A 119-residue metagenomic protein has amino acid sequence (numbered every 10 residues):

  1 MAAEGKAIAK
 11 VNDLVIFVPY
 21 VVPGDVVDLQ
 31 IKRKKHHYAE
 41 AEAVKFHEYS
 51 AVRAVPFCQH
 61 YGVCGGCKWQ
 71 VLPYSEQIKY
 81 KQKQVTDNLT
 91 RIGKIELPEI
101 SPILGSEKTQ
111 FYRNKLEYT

Functional and structural regions predicted by a protein language model:
M1-T119: SAM-dependent transferase fold signal centered on methyltransferase-like domains, encompassing both Class I
